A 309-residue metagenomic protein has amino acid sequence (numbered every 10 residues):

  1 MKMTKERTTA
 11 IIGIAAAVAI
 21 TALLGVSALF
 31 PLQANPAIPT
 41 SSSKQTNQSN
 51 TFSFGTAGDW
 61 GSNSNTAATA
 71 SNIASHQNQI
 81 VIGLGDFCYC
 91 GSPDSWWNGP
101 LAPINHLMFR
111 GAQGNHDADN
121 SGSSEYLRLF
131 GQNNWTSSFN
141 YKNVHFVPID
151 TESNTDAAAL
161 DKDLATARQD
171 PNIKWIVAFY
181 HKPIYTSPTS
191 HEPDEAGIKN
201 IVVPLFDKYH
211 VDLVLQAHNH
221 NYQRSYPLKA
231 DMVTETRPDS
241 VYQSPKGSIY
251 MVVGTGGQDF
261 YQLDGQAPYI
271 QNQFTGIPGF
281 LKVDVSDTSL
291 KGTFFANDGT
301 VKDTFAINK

Functional and structural regions predicted by a protein language model:
M1-A37: Secretory targeting signatures
L32-W96: N-terminal active-site segment of His-dependent metallophosphoesterases
I38, Y261-K309: A short C-terminal boundary segment appended to hydrolase-like catalytic domains
F54, V81, F146, I176-V177: Hydrophobic beta-strand anchors of alpha/beta hydrolase catalytic cores
T56, G83, N140-Y141, V285-D287 (+1 more regions): Generic beta-strand structural signal
D59, G85-D86, G114-N115, H181 (+1 more regions): Active-site glycine-centered loops adjacent to acidic/histidine catalytic or metal-binding residues that shape
S62, C88-Y89, D117, I184 (+1 more regions): Short active-site segment of divalent metal-dependent hydrolases/proteases that encodes the spacing between
P93-I176, S190-V202, D207-L213, N221-T275 (+1 more regions): Extended active-site neighborhood of metal-dependent phosphoesterases/phosphodiesterases
